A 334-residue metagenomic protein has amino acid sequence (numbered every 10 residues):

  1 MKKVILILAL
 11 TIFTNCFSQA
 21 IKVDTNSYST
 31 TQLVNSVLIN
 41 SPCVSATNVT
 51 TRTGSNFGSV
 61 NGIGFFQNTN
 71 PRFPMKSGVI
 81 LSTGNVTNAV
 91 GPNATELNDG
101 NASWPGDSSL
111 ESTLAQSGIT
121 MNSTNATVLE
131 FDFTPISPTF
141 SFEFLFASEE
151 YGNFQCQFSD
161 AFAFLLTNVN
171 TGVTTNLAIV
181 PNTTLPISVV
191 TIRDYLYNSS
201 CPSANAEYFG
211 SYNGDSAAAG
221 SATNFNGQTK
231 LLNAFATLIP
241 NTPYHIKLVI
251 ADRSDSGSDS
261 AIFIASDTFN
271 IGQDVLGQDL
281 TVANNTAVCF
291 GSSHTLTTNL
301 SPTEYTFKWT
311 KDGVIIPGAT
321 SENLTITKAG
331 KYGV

Functional and structural regions predicted by a protein language model:
M1-V23: Bacterial Sec-dependent N-terminal signal peptides
Q19-V275: Aromatic (Trp/Tyr/Phe) and Gly/Pro-enriched flexible surface segments
V169-T171, T310-I316: Change "in extracellular beta-sheet-rich domains … of secreted and cell-surface proteins" to "in beta-sheet-rich domains
T223-G227, G313-T320: Short beta-strand segments within Ig-like beta-sandwich modules, predominantly Fibronectin type-III
G272-N285: Proline-enriched interdomain boundary motifs that mark the N-terminal boundary and often initiate the first structured
A287-P302: A short beta-strand segment in extracellular, disulfide-stabilized domains
L300-G313: Solvent-exposed loop segments of extracellular immunoglobulin-like
T320-G333: Solvent-exposed segments in extracellular or luminal domains encompassing
